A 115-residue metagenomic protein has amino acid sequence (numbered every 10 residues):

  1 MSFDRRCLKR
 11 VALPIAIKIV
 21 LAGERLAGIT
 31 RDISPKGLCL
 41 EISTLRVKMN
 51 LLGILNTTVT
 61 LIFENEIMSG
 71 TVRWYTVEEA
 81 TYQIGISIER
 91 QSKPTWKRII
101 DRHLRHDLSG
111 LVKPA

Functional and structural regions predicted by a protein language model:
M1-P35, I42-S43, I100-A115: N-terminal helix initiation/capping motif
I15-L21, G53-E66: Short conserved beta-strand and strand-loop elements enriched in small hydrophobics with frequent Asp/Gly
D32, W74-T76, R90: A residue-level detector for short acidic-glycine micro-motifs
C39-I42, E78-E89: Short, solvent-exposed secondary-structure boundary/capping segments
T44-L55: Surface-exposed connector loops and short turns at secondary-structure junctions
N50, K93-R102: A short macromolecule-binding patch
T60-A80: Mid-chain, well-packed structural core segment of small domains
